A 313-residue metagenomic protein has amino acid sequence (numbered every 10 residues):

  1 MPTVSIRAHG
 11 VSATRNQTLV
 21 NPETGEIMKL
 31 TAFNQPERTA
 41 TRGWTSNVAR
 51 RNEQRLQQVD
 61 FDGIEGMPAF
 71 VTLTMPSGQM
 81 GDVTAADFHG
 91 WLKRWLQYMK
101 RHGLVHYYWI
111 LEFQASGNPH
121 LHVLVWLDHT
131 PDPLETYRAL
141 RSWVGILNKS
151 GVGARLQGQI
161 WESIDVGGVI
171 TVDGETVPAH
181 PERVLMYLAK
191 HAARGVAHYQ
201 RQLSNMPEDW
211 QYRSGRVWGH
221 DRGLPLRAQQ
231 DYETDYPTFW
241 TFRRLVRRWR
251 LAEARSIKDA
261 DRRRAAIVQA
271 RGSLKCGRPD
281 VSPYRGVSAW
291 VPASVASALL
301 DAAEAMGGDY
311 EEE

Functional and structural regions predicted by a protein language model:
M1-P119, D128-E313: Right-hand nucleic-acid polymerase module
V125: Short active-site segment of divalent metal-dependent hydrolases/proteases that encodes the spacing between
